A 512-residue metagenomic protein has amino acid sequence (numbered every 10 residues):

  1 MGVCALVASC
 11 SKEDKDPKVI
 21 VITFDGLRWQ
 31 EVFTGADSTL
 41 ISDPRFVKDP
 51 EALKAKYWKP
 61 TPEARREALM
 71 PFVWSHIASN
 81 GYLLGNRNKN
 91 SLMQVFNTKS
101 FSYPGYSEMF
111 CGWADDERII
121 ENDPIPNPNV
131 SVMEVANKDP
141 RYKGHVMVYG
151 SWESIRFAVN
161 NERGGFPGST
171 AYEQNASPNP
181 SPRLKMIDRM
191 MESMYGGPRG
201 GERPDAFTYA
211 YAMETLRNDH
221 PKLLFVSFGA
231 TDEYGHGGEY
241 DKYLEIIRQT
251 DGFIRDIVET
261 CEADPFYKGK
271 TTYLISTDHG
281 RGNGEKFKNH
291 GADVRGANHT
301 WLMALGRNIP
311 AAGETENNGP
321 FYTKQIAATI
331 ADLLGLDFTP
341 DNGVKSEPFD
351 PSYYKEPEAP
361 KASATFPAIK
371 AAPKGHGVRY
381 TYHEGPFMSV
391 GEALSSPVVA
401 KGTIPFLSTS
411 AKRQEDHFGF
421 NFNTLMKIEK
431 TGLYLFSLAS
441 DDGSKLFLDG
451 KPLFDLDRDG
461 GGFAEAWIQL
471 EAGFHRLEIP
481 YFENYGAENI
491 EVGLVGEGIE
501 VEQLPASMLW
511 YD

Functional and structural regions predicted by a protein language model:
M1-P17: Bacterial Sec-dependent N-terminal signal peptides
K12-K15, E153-A158, E259-G269, E285-D293 (+3 more regions): Membrane-interface soluble catalytic domains
V19-T23, Q30-E31, L84-R87, E108-C111 (+6 more regions): Structural recognition of the beta-strand scaffold that forms the well-ordered cores of secreted hydrolase catalytic
V19-T23, W29, D251-N289, I330: Metal-dependent active-site segment of extracytoplasmic phospho-/sulfohydrolases and closely related
Q30, T34-K99: Short, structured active-site-proximal loop/turn typified by the sulfatase FGly-forming signature C/S-X-P-X-R
C111-P124, V130, G165-G200, P204: Acidic, His- and aromatic-enriched active-site or binding-groove loops in soluble protein domains that engage sugars
N161-R163, A210-D256: Active-site His/acidic residue clusters
E358-L435, A439-D512: Extracellular/secretory pathway-exposed regions associated with glycan biology
